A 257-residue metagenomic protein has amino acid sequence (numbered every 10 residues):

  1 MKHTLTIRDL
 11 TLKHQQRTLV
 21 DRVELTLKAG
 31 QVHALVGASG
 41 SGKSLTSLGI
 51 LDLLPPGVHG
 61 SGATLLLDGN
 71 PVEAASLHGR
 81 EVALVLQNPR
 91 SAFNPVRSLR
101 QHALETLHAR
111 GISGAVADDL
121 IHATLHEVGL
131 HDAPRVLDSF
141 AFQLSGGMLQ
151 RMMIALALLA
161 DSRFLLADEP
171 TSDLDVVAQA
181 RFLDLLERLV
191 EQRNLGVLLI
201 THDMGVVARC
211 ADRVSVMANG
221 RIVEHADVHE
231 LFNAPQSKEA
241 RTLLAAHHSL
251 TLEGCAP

Functional and structural regions predicted by a protein language model:
L54-H59, N70-A83, Q101, A109 (+1 more regions): ABC ATPase NBD coupling module
V85, E230-P257: C-terminal boundary and immediately downstream tail of ABC-type ATPase nucleotide-binding domains
N88, R97-H108: Q-loop/switch helix immediately C-terminal to the Walker
F140-L144, M148: Conserved ABC ATPase signature
V207-R209: A short, surface-exposed alpha-helical micro-motif characterized by mixed small hydrophobic and charged/polar residues
H225-A226: ABC ATPase "signature
